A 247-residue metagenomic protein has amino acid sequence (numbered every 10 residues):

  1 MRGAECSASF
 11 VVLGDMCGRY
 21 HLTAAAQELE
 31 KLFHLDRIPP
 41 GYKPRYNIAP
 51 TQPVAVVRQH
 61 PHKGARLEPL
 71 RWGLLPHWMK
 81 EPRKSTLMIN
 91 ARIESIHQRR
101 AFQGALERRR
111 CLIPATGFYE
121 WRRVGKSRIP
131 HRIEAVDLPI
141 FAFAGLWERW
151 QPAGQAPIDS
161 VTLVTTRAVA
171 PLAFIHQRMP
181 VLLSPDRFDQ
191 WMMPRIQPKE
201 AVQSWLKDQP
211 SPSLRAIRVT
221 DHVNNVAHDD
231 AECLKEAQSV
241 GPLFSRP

Functional and structural regions predicted by a protein language model:
R2-G3, S7-P247: Short linear sequence motif anchored by a di-proline
